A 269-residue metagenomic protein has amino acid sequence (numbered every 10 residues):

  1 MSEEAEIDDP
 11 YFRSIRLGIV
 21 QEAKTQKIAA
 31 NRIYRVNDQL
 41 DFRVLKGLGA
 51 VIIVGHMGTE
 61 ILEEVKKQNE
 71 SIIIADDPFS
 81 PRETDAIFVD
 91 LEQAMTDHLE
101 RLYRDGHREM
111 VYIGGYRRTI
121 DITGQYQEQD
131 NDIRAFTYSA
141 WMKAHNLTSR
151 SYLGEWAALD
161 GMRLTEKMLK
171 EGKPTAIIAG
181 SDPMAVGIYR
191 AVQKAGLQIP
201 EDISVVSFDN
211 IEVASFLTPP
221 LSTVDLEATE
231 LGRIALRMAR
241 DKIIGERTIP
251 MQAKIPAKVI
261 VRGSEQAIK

Functional and structural regions predicted by a protein language model:
M1-D8: N-terminal helix-turn-helix/winged-helix DNA-binding helices and compositionally similar short basic alpha-helical
S2, R13-N31, A50, K66-I74 (+1 more regions): Bacterial carbohydrate/catabolite-sensing allosteric modules
D9-R13, L45: Conserved strand-to-helix beginnings and helix N-cap segments that scaffold or border functional pockets
K24-M57: Central regulatory/effector-binding core of bacterial HTH transcription factors
D38-D41, E60-I61, D160-L164: Short acidic active-site motifs
G55-I61, G180-D182: Ligand-binding clamshell of periplasmic/extracellular solute-binding protein-like
